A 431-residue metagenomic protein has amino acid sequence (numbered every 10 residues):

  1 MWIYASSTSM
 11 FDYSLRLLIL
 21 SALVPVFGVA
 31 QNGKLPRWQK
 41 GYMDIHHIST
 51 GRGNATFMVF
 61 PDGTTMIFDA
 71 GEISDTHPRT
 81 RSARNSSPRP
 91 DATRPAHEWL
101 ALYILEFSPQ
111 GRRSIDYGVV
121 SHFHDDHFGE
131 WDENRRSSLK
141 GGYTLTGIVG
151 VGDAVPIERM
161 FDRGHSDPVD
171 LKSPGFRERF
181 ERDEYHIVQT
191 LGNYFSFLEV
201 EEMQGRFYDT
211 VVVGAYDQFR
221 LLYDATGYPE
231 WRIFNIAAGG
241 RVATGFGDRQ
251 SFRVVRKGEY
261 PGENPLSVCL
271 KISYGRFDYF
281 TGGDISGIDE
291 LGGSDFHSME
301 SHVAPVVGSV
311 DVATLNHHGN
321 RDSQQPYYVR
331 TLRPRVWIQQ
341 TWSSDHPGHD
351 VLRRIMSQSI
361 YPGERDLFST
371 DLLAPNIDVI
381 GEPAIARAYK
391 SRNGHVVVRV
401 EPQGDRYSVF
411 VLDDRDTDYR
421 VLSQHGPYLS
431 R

Functional and structural regions predicted by a protein language model:
S14-P25: Bacterial N-terminal signal peptides
F27-I67, G71-S86, F234-A243: Zn-dependent metallo-beta-lactamase
Q31-D44, T50, Y103-Y117, F128-G293 (+1 more regions): Flexible, acidic/histidine-containing loops and adjacent segments that form or flank the divalent-metal
G51, G71-I73, H124-D126, H165-D167 (+4 more regions): Catalytic metal-binding/acid-base residues of hydrolase active sites
P61-M66, G71-M160, H302-N320, R333-I338: Active-site metal-binding motif and surrounding structural segment of the metallo-beta-lactamase
I67, E72-I73, I272-G293, H297-L315: Metallo-beta-lactamase
E130, L291-V396: Long, structured stretches of catalytic cores involved in phosphate-ester chemistry, encompassing
